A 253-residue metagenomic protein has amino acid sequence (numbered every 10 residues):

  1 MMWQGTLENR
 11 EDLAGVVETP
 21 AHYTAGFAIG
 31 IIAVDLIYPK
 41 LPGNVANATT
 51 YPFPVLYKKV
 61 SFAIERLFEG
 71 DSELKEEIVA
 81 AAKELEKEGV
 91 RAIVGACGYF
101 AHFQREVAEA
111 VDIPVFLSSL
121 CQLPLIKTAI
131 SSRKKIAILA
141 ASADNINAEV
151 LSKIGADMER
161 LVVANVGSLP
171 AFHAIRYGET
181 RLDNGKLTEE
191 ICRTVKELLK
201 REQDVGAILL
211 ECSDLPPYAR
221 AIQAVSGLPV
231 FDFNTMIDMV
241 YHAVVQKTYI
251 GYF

Functional and structural regions predicted by a protein language model:
M1-G5, E88, A92-D112: Helix-enriched interaction subdomains in cytosolic or periplasmic regions, typified by TIR/SEFIR signaling/NADase cores
M2-E73, A140-L182: N-terminal glycine-rich anion-binding loop in soluble enzyme alpha/beta folds
I37, A92-F103, S119-Q122, A141-N145 (+2 more regions): Gly/Ser/Thr-rich loops at beta-strand to alpha-helix junctions that form or flank small-molecule/cofactor-binding
E73-G89, E190-D204: Short, well-structured alpha-helical segments in soluble
E106-I130, Q223-Y241: Short, acidic/small-residue loops that bind anionic groups at enzyme active sites
T180, K186-R220: Charge-patterned, long linear interaction tracts outside catalytic cores
E211, L215-P217, F231-F253: C-terminal functional extensions of proteins
